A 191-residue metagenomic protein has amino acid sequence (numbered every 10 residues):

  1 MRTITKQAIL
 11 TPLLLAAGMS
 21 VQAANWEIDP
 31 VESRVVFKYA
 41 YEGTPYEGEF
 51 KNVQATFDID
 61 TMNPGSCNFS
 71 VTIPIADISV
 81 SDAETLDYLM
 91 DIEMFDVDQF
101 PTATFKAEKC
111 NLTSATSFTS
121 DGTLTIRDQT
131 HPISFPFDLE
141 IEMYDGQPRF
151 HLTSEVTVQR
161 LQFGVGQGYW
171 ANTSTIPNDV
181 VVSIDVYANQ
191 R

Functional and structural regions predicted by a protein language model:
M1-I9: Bacterial N-terminal signal peptides that target proteins for export
L10-T11, V21: Cleavable N-terminal signal peptides
A17-G18: N-terminal signal peptide c-region/cleavage motif recognized by signal peptidases
Q22-R191: Low-complexity, acidic/polar, glycine-enriched regions of mature
